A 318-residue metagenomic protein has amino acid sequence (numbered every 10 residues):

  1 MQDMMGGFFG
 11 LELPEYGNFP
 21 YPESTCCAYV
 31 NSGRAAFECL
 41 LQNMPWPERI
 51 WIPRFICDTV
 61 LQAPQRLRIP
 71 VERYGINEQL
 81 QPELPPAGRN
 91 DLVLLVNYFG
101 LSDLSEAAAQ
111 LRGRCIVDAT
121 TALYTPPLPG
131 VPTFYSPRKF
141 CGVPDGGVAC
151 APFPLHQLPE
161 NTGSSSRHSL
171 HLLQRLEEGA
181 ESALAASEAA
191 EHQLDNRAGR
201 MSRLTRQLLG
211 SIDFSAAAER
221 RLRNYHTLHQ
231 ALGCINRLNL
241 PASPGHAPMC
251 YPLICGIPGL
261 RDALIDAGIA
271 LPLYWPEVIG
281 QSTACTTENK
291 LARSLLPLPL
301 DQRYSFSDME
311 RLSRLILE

Functional and structural regions predicted by a protein language model:
D3, G7-C27, A35-Q110, R114 (+1 more regions): PLP-dependent aminotransferase-like
D3-G10, G17, Y21-A28, G33 (+4 more regions): PLP-dependent aminotransferase class I/II
I56, G75-Q81, A119-A122, P137-C141 (+1 more regions): Short, acidic/turn-prone active-site loops that include or flank metal/cofactor- and phosphate-binding residues
L80-P85, Y124-G130, G142-A149, S282-C285: Short, charged, surface-exposed secondary-structure boundary motifs
P85, A107, T125, S243 (+1 more regions): Short secondary-structure boundary/capping segments
C115-I116, T133: A short alpha->loop->secondary-structure connector
G130-R175: Active-site PLP attachment segment
